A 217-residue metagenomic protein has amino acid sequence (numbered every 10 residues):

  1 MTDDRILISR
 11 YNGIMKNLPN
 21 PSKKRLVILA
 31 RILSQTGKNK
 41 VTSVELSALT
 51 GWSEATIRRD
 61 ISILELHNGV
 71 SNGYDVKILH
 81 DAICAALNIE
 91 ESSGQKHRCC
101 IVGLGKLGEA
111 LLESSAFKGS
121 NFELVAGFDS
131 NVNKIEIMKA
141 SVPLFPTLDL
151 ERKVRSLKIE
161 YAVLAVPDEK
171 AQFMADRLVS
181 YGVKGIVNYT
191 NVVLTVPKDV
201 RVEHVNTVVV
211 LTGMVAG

Functional and structural regions predicted by a protein language model:
M1-K16: Short, intrinsically disordered or compositionally biased N-terminal tails of bacterial proteins
S9-R10, I135, L194: A ubiquitous, low-specificity "background" feature that marks scattered single residues across proteins without
K16-A165, E169-Y181, P197-G217: Hydrophobic, well-ordered beta-alpha structural blocks that scaffold small-molecule cofactor pockets
G127, Y189-T190: Beta-strand->loop->alpha-helix junctions that form or flank phosphate-binding loops in nucleotide-handling enzymes
T190-V192, T207: Short, ordered loop/turn segments at secondary-structure junctions
